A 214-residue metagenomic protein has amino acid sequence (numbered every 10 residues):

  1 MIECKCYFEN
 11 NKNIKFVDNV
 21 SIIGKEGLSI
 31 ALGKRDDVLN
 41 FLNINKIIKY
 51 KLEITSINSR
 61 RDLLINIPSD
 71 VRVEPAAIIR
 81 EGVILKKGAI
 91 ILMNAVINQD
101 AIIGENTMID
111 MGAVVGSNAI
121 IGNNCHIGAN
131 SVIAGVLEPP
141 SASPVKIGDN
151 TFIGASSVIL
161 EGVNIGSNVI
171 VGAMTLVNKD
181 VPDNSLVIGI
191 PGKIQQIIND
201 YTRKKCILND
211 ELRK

Functional and structural regions predicted by a protein language model:
M1-S69, T202-K214: Terminal amphipathic alpha-helical/low-complexity segments used for targeting or macromolecular assembly
N66-I194: Structural signal for interior beta-strand "rungs" in well-ordered beta-sheet cores of soluble enzyme domains
D180-D183, V187-K214: C-terminal appended segment following the main domain
